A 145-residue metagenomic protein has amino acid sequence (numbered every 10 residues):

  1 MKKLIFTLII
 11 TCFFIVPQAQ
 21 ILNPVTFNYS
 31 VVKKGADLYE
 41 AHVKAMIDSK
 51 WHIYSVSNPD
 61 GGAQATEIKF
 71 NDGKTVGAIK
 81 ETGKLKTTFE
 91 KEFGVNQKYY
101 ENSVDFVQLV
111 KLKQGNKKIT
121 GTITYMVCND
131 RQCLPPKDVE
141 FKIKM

Functional and structural regions predicted by a protein language model:
L4-V16: Sec-dependent N-terminal signal peptides
Q20-M145: Extracellular/lumen-exposed scaffold segments
